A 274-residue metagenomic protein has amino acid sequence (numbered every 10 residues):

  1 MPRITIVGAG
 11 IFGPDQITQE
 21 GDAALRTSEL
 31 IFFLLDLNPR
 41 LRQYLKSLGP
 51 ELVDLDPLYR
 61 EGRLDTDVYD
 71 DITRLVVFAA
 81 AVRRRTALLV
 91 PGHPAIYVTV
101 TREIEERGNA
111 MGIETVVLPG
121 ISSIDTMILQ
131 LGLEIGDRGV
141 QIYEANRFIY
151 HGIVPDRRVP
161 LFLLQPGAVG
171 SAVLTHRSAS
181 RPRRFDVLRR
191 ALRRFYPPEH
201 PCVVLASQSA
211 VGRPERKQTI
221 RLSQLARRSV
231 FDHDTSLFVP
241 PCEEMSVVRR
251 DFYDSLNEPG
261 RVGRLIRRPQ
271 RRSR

Functional and structural regions predicted by a protein language model:
M1-D15, Q19-V116, T235-S236, P259-S273: Class I S-adenosyl-L-methionine
P2-I6, L30, A81, E114-V116 (+1 more regions): Beta-strand/loop-alpha-helix module characteristic of Rossmann-like adenine-cofactor folds
L35, I121-S122: Alpha-helix N-cap/helix-start capping motif
